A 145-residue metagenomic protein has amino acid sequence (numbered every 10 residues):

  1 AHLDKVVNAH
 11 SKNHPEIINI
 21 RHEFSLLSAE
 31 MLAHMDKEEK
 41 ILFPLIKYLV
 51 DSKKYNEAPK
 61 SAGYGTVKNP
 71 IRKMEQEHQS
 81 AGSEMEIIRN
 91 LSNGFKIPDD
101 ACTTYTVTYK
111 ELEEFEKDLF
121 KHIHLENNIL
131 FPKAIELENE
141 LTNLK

Functional and structural regions predicted by a protein language model:
A1-K145: Small-residue-biased structural context
